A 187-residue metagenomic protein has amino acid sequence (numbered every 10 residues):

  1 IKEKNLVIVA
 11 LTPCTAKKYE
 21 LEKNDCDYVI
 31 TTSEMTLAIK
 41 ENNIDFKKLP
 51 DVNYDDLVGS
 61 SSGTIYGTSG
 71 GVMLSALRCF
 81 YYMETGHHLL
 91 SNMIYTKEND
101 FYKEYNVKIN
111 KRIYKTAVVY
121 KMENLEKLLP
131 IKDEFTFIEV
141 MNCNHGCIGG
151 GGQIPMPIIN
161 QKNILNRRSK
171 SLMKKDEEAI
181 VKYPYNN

Functional and structural regions predicted by a protein language model:
I1-N187: Iron-sulfur-associated redox domains of electron-transfer enzymes in respiratory and anaerobic energy metabolism
